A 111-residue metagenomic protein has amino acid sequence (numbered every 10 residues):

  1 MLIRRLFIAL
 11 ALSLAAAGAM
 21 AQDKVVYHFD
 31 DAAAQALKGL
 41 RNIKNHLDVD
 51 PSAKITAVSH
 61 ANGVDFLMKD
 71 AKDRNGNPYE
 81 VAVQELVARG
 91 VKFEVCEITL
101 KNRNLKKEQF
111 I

Functional and structural regions predicted by a protein language model:
M1-I8: Bacterial N-terminal signal peptides that target proteins for export
A16-G18: N-terminal signal peptide c-region/cleavage motif recognized by signal peptidases
M20-I111: Secreted/extracellular ectodomain signature
